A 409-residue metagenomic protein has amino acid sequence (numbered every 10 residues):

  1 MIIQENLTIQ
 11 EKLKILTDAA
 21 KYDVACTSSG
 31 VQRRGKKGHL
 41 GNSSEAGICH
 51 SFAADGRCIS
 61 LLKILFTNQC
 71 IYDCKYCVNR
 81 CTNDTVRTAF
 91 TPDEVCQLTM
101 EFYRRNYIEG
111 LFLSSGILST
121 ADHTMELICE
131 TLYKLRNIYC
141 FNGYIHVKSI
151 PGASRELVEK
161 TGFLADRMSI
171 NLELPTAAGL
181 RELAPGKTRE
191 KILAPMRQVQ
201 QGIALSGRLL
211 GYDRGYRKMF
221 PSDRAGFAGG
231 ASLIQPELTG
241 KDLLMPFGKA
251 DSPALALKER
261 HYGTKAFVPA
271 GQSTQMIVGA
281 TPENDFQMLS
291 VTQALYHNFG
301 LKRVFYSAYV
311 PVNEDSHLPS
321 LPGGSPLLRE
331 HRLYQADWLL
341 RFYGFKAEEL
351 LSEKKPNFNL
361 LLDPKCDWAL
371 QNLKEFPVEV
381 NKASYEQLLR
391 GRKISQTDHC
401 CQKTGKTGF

Functional and structural regions predicted by a protein language model:
M1-Q69: Flexible, acidic/Gly-rich N-terminal and inter-domain linker regions that tether and position cofactor-handling modules
L13, V24-A25, L333-E353: Surface-exposed amphipathic alpha-helical tracts and adjacent flexible/coil segments at the periphery of soluble enzymes
L61, C74, L113, I170 (+3 more regions): Conserved, mostly hydrophobic/aromatic
N68-R80: Local cysteine-cluster metal-coordination motifs and their immediate loop/turn environment, predominantly Fe-S cluster
R80-V95, F102-I128, K134-R155, G162-F227 (+5 more regions): Core AdoMet radical
E159-A165, Q293-H297: Short, surface-exposed basic-aromatic patches at helix termini and helix-loop junctions that form
P175-A184, G207-E283, K302-L327, Y343-K374: Flexible glycine/acidic-rich beta-alpha junction loops that bind and position SAM and/or redox cofactors in anaerobic
E375-F409: Helix-hairpin-helix
